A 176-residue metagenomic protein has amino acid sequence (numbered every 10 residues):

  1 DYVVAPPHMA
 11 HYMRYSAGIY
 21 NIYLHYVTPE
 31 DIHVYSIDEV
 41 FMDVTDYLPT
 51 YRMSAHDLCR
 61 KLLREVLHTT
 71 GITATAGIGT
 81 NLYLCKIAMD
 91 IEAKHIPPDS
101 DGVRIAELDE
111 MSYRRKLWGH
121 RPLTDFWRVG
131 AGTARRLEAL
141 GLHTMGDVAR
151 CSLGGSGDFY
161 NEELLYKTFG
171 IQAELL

Functional and structural regions predicted by a protein language model:
D1-L176: Gly/Gly-Pro- and Ser/Thr-rich, intrinsically disordered tail segments characteristic of DNA damage-repair and tolerance
